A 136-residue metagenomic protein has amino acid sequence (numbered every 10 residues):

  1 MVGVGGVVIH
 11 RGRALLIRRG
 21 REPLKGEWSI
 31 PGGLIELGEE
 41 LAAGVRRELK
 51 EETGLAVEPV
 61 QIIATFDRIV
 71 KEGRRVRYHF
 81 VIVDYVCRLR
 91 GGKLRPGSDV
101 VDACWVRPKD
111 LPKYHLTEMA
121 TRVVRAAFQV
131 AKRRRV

Functional and structural regions predicted by a protein language model:
M1-A14, V86: Conserved N-terminal beta-strand and adjoining loop/helix that marks the start of the Nudix/MutT-like hydrolase domain
L16-R18: Beta-strand scaffold of nucleotide-dependent catalytic cores
P23-W28: A conserved beta-turn-beta hairpin within the catalytic core of GNAT-like acetyltransferases that forms part
I30-I63, Y85: The catalytic Nudix box helix
D67-K93: Active-site-adjacent beta-strand/loop module that shapes the phosphate/pyrophosphate-binding cleft
R95-A127: NUDIX/MutT-family hydrolases
F128-V136: Generic C-terminal helix-cap and adjacent flexible tail
